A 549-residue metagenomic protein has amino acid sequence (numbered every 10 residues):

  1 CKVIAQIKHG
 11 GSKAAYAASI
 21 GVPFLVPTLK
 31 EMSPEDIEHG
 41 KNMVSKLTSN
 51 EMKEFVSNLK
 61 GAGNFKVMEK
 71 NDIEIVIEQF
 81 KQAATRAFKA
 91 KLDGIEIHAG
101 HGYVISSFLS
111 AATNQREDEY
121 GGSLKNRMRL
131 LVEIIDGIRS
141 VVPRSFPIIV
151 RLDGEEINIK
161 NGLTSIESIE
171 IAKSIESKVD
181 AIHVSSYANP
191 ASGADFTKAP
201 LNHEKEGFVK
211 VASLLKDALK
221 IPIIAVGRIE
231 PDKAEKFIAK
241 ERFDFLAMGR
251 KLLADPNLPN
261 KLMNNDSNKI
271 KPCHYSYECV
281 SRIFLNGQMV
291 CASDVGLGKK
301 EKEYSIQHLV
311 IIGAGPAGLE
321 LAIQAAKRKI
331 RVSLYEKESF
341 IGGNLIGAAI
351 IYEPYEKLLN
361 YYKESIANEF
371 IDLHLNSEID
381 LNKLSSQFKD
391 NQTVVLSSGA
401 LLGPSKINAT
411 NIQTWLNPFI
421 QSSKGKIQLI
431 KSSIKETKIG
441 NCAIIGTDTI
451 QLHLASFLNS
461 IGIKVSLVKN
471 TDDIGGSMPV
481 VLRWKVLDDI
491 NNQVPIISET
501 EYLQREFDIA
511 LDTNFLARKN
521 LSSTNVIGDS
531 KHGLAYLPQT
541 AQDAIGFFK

Functional and structural regions predicted by a protein language model:
C1-I311, P316, E320-Q324, L401-G403: Flavin-dependent oxidoreductase catalytic cores
A90, K178, R328, E369 (+1 more regions): Conserved dinucleotide-binding and phosphotransfer motif residues
D93, D180, D244, H308 (+3 more regions): Conserved acidic residues
D195-L201, I346-I351, T471-D472, G528-H532: Short beta-alpha connecting loops at secondary-structure transitions that line or flank enzyme active sites
E235-A247, L252-L253, N268, F340-G342 (+2 more regions): C-terminal structured "cap/appendage" subdomains that terminate the fold
I270, H274, G347-L373, N408-F419 (+2 more regions): N-terminal glycine-rich dinucleotide-binding loop that anchors FAD/FMN and/or NAD(P) in oxidoreductases
I306-Y335, L375-S386, D390-T393, S397-S477 (+2 more regions): Rossmann-like dinucleotide/flavin-binding elements
